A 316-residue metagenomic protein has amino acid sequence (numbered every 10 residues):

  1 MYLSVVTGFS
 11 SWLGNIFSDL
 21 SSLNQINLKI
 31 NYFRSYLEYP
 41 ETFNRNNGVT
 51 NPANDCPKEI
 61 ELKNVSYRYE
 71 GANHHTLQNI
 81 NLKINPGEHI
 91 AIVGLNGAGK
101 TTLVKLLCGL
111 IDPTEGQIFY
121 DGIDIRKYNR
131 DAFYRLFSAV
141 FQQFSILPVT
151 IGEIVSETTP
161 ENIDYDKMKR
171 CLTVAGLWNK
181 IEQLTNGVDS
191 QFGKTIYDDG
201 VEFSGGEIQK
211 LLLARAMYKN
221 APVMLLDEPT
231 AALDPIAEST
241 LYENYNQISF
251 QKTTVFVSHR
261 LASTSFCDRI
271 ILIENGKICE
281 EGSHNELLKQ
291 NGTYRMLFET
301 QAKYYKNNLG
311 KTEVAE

Functional and structural regions predicted by a protein language model:
G8-Y39: Cytosolic ends of transmembrane helices, especially the final helix of ABC transmembrane type-1 domains
R34-A91, R170, Q247-F250: Primarily ABC-family ATPase nucleotide-binding module
C108: Helix-to-loop junction immediately C-terminal to a conserved catalytic motif
Q117-F119, Y134, G152-D198, Y242-E243 (+1 more regions): ABC ATPase nucleotide-binding domain helical subdomain, centered on the C-loop/LSGGQ "ABC signature"
W178-L211, N220, Y304-E316: ABC-fold ATPase nucleotide-binding domain signature/coupling loops
G187, E243, S265-E316: C-terminal portion of ABC ATPase nucleotide-binding domains
M224-E228: Catalytic Walker B motif of ABC-type/P-loop ATPase nucleotide-binding domains
